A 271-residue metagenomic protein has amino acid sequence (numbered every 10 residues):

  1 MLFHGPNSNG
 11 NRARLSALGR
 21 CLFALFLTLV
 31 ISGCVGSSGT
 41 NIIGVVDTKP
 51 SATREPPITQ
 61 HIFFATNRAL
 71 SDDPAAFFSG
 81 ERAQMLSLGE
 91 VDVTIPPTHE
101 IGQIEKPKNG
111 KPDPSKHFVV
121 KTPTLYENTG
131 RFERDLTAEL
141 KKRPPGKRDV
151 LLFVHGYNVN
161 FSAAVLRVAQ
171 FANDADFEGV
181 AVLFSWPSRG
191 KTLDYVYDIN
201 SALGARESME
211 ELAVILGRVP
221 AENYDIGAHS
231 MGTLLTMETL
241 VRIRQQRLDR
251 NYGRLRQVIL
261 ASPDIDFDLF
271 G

Functional and structural regions predicted by a protein language model:
M1-A17: N-terminal secretory signal peptides that target proteins for export/translocation
C21-S32: Bacterial N-terminal signal peptides
V35-A52, N67-A69, A75-L88, D92 (+1 more regions): Serine-dependent carboxylesterase/thioesterase catalytic core of lipase-like alpha/beta-hydrolase/SGNH enzymes
I58-N67: Short, hydrophobic/glycine-enriched beta-strand segments
Q60, V91, V150: Residue-level detector of short, conserved catalytic/binding motifs and their immediate flanks
L70-A76, E100-E105: Short, solvent-exposed loop/turn elements at domain surfaces
Q84-K141: Aromatic- and Gly/Pro-rich amphipathic surface segment
R143-D149: Proline/glycine-enriched tight loop/beta-turn segments at coil->beta junctions that connect or precede beta-strands
